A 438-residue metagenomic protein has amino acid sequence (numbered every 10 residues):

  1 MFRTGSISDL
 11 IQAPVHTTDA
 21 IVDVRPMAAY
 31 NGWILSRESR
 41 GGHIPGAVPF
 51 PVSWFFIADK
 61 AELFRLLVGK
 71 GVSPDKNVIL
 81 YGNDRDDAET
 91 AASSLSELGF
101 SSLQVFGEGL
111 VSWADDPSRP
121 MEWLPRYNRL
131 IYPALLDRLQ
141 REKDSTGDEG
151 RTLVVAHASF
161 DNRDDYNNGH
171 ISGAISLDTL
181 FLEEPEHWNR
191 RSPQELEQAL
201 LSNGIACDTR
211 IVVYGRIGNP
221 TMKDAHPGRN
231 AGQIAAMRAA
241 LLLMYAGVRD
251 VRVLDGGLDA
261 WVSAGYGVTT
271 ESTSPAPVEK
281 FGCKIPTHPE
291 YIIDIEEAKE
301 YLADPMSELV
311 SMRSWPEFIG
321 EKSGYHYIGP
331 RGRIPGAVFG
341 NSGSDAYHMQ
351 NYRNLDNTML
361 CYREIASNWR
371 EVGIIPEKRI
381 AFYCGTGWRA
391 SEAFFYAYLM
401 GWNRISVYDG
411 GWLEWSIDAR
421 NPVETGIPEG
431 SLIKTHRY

Functional and structural regions predicted by a protein language model:
M1-Y438: Cytosolic catalytic domains that perform sulfur/thiol-centered chemistry
